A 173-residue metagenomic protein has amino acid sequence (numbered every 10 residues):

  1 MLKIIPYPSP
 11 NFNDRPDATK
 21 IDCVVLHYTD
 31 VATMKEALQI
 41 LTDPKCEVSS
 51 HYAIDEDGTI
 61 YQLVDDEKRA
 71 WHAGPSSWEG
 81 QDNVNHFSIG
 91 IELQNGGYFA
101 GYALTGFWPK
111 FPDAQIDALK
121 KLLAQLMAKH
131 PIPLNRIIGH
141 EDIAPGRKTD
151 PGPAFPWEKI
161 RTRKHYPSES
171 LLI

Functional and structural regions predicted by a protein language model:
M1-N83: N-terminal catalytic cores of peptidoglycan-degrading enzymes
I5, D17-A18, D82, Q94-I173: Basic/polar, cationic surfaces and motifs that engage anionic cell-wall and phosphate/carboxylate ligands
